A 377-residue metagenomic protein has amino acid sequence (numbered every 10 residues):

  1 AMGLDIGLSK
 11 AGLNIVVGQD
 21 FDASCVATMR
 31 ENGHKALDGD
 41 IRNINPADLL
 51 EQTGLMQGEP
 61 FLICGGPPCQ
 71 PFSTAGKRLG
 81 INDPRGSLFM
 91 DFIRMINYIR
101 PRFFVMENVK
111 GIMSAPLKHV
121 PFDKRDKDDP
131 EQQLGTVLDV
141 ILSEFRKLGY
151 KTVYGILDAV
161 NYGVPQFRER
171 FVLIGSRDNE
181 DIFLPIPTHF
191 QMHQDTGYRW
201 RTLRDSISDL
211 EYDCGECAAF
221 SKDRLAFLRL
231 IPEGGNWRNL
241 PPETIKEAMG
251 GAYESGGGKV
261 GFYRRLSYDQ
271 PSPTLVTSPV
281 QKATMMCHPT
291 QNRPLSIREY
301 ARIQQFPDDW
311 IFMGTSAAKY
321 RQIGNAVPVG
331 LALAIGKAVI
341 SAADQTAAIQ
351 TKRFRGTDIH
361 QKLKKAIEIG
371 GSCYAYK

Functional and structural regions predicted by a protein language model:
A1-F103, V109-D128: Core alpha/beta nucleotide-donor-binding catalytic domains of modification enzymes
A1-L13, T28, E144-K147, I156 (+3 more regions): S-adenosyl-L-methionine-dependent DNA methyltransferase catalytic core
F21, L88, V137, V327 (+1 more regions): Conserved alpha-helical elements of sugar-nucleotide-dependent glycosyltransferases
A23-V26, G135-D139, I297: Short, surface-exposed alpha-helical segments at coil->helix boundaries
N82-G86, Q132-G135, G197, R293-I297: Short, conserved loop/turn and helix-capping segments at secondary-structure boundaries that abut family-defining
S87-S176: Conserved Class I SAM-dependent methyltransferase catalytic core
